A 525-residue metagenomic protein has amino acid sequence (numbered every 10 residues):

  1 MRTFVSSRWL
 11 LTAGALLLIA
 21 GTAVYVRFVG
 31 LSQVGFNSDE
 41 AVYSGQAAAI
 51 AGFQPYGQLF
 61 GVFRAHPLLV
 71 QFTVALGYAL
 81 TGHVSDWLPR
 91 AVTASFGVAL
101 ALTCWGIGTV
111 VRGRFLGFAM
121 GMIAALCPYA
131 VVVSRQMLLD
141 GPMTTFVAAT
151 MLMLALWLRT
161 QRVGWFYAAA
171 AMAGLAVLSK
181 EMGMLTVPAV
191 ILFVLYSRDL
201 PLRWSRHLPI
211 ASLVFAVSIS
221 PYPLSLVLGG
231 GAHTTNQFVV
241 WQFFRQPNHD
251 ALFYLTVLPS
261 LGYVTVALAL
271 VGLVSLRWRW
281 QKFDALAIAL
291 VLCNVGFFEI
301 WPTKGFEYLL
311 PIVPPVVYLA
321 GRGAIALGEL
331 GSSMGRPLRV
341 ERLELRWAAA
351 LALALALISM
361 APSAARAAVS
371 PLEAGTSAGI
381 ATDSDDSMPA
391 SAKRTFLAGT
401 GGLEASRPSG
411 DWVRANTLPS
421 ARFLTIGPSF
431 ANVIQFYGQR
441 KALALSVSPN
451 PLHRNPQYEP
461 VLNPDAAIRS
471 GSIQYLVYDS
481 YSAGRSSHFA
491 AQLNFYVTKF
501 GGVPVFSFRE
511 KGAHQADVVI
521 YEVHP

Functional and structural regions predicted by a protein language model:
R2, T109-V111, F115, T150-F166 (+3 more regions): Membrane-interface transmembrane helices that cradle and orient dolichyl/undecaprenyl
L17-L18, S212-A216, R277-W280, A324-D383: Signature aromatic-anchored transmembrane alpha helix within multi-pass, membrane-resident enzymes that catalyze glycan
A20-V26, M120-A125, L152, A173 (+3 more regions): Short helix- or helix-capping micro-motifs that position conserved polar/aromatic residues at function-defining sites
G21, A91-R112, A149, M153: Transmembrane-helix motifs of polytopic, lipid-linked glycan transferases
V29-S38, G52-F72, A79-W87, V257-P259: Membrane-proximal lumenal/periplasmic loop motifs of glycosylation machinery
N37, T93, Y129, R135-M143 (+2 more regions): Short acidic/glycine- and proline-prone juxtamembrane loop motifs at membrane-interface regions of multi-pass membrane
Y43-A49, L175, T186-R279, F283 (+8 more regions): Transmembrane-lumen/periplasm boundary regions of multi-pass, lipid-linked membrane glycan transferases
R407, D411, T417-L418, R422-P428 (+2 more regions): Luminal/periplasmic acceptor-recognition loop/helix of membrane-associated glycosyltransferases
